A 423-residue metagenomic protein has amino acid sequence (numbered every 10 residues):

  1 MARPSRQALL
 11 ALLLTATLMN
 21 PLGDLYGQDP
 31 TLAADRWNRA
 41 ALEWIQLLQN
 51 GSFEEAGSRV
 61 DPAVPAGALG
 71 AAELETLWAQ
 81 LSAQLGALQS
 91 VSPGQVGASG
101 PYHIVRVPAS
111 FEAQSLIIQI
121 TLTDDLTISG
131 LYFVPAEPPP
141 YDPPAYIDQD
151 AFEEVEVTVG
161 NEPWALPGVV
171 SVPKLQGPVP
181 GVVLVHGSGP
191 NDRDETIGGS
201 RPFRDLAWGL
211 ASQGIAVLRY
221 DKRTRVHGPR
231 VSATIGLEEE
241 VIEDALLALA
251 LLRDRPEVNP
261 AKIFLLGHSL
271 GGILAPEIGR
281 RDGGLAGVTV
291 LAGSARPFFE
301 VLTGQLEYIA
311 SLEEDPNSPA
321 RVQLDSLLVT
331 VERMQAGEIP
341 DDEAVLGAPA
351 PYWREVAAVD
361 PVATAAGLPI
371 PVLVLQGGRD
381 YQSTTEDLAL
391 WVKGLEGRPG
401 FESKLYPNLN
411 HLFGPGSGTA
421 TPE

Functional and structural regions predicted by a protein language model:
L32, R39, E54-Y102: Short solvent-exposed beta->alpha transition segments
P138-G177: N-terminal cap/lid segment of alpha/beta-hydrolase-fold proteins
L175-G209: Short, surface-exposed "cap/lid" segments of acyl-processing enzymes
D205-H227: Conserved alpha/beta-hydrolase
I235-P256: Alpha/beta-hydrolase active-site loop
G287-G367: Accessory cap/linker subdomain of secreted extracellular hydrolases
L368, V374-Q376: Short beta-strand/loop motif that positions the catalytic acidic residue of the alpha/beta-hydrolase fold
Y381-D387: Conserved alpha/beta-hydrolase "acid-adjacent" motif
